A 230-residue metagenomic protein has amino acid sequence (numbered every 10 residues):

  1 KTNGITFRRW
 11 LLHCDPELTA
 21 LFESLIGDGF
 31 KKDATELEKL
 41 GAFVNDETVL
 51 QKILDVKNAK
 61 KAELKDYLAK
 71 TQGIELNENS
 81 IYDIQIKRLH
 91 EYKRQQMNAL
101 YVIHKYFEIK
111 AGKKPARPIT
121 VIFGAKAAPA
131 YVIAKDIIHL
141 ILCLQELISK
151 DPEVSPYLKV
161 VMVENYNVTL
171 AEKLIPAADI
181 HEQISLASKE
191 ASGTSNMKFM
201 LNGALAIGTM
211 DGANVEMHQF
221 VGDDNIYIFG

Functional and structural regions predicted by a protein language model:
K1, K32, K105-P115, Q145-S155 (+2 more regions): Short, surface-exposed, charge-dense and proline/glycine-enriched linear segments
K1-T2, E78, P115-I119, S155-Y157 (+4 more regions): Short, well-ordered loop/turn elements at secondary-structure boundaries
N3-F43, P176-A177, I184-G230: Catalytic binding pocket for nucleotide-activated donors in carbohydrate/polymer assembly enzymes
N3-T6, K87, R94, I119 (+6 more regions): An acidic- and aromatic-residue-enriched active-site/binding cleft used to recognize and process polar
F7, L11, D46, H90 (+1 more regions): A generic structural micro-environment signature that highlights single residues at secondary-structure boundaries
L11-E75, N79-Y82: Extended, charge-enriched "interface" segments that sit outside catalytic cores
K61-A171: Long, K/E/R/D-enriched contiguous segments that form extended
